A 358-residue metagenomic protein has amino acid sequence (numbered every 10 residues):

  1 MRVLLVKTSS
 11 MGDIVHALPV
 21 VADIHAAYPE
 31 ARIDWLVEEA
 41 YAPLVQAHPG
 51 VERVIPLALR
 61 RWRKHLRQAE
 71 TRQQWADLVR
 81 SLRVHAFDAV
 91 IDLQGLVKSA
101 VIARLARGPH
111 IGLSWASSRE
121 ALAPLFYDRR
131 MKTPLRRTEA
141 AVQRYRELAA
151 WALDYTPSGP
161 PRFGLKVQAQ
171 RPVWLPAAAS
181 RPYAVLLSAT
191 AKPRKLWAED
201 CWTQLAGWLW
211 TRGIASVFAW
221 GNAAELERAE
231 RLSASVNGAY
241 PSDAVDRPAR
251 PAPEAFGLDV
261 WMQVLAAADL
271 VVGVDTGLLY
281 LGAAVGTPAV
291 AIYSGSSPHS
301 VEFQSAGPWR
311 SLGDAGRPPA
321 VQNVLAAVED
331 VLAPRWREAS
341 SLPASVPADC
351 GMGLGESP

Functional and structural regions predicted by a protein language model:
M1-P358: Catalytic machinery of carbohydrate-active enzymes, primarily nucleotide-sugar-dependent glycosyltransferases
